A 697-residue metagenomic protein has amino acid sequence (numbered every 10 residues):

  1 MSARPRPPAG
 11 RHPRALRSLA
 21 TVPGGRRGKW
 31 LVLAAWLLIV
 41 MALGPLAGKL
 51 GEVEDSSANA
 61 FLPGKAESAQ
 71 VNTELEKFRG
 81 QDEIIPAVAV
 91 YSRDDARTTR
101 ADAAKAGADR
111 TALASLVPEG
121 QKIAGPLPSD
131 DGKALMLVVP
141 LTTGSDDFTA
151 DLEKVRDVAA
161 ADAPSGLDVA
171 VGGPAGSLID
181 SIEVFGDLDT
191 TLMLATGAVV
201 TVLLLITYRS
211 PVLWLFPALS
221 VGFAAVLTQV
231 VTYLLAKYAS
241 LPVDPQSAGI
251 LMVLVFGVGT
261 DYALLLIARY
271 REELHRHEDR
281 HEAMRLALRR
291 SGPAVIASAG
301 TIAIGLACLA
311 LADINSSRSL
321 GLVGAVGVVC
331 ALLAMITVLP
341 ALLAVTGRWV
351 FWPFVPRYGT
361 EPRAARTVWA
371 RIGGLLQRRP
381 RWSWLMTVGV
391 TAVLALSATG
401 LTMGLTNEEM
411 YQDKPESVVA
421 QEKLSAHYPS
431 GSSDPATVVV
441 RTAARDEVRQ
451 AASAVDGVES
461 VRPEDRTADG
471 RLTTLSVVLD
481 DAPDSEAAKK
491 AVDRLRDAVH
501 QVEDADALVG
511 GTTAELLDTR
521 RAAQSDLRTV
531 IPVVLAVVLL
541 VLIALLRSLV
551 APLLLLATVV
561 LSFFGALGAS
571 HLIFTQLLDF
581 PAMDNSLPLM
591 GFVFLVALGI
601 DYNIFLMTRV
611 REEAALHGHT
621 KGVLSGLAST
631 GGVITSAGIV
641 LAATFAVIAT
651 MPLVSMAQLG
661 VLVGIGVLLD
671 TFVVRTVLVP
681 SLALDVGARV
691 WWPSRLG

Functional and structural regions predicted by a protein language model:
M1-E54, E119, T143-M403, T513-G697: Membrane-embedded transmembrane helical bundles of large multi-pass transporters/channels
G51-D55, P86-R93: Short, conserved active-site loops that position catalytic residues or coordinate cofactors/metal ions across diverse
S56-A58, T406-N407: Short hinge/gating elements
G64-P86, R93-L178, T402-A582, I604: Structured non-transmembrane domains adjacent to transmembrane bundles in polytopic membrane proteins
